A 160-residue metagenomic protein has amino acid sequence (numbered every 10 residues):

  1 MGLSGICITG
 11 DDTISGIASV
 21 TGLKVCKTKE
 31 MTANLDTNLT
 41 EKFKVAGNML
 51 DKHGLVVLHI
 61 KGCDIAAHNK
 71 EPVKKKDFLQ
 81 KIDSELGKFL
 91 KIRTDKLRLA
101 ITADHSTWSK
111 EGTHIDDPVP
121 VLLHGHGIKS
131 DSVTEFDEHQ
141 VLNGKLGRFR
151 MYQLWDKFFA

Functional and structural regions predicted by a protein language model:
M1-A160: Feature captures the catalytic ectodomains and active-site-proximal regions of enzymes that hydrolyze or transfer
